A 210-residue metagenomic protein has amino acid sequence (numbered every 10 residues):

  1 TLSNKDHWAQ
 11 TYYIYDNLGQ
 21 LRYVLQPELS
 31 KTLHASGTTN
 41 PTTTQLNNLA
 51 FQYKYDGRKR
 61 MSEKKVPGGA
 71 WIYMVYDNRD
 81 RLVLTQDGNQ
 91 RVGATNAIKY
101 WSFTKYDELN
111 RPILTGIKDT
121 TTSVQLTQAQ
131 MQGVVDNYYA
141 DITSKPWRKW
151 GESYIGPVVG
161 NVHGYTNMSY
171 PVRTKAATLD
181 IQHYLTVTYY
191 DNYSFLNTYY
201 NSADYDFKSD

Functional and structural regions predicted by a protein language model:
T1-D210: Beta-strand elements of repeat-based all-beta scaffolds
